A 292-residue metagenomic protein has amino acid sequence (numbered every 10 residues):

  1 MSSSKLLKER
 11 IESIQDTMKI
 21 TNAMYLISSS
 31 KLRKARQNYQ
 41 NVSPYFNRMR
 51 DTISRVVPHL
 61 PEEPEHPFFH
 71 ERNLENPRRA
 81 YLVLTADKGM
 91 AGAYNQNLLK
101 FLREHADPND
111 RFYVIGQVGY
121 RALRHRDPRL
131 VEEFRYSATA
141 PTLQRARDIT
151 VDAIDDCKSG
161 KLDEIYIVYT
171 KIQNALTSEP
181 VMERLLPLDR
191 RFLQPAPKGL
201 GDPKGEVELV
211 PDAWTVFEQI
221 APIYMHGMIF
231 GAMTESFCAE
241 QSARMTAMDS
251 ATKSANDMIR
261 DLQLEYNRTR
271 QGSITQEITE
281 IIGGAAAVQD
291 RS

Functional and structural regions predicted by a protein language model:
M1-S292: C-terminal beta-strand-loop-alpha-helix "lid" module of Rossmann-like NAD(P)-dependent dehydrogenases
